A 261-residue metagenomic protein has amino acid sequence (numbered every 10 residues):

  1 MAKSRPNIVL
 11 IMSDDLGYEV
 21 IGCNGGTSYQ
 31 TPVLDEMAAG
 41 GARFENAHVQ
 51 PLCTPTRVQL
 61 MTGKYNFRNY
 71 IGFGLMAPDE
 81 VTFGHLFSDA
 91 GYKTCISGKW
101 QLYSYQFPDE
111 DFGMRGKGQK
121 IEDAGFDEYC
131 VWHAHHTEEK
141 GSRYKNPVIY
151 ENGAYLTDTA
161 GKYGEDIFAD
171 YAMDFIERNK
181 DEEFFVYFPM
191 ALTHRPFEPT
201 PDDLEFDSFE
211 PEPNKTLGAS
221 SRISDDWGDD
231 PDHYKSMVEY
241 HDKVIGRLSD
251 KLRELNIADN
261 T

Functional and structural regions predicted by a protein language model:
M1-T261: Formylglycine-dependent sulfatase
